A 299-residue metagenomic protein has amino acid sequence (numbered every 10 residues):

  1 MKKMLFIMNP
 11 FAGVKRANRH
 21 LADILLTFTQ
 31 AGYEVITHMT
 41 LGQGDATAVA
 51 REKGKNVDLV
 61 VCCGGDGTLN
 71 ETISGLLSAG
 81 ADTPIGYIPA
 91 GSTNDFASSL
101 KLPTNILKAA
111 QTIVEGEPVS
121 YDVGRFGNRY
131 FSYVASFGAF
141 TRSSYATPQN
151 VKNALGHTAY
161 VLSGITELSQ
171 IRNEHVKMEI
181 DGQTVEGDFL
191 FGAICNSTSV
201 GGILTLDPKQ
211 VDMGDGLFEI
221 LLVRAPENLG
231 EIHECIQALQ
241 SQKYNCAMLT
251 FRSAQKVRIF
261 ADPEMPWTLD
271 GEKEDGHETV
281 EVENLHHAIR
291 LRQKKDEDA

Functional and structural regions predicted by a protein language model:
M1-C63, D298-A299: ATP/NTP phosphate-donor binding region
A31, T40, S78-F191: Catalytic core of DAGKc-family lipid kinases
A46, D66, G192: Short conserved active-site loop signatures built around small residues
T68-G80: Short Gly/Thr/Asp-enriched flexible loops that form oxyanion-binding sites at enzyme active sites
S136, F140, A193-K209, K273: Glycine-rich phosphate/pyrophosphate-binding beta-alpha loops
V151-A159, S199, P208-N228: Gly/Ser/Thr-rich active-site loops/lids in small-molecule metabolic enzymes that frequently grip phosphoryl groups
I180, E186, D212, L222-A299: ATP/nucleoside-binding phosphotransfer catalytic cores, i.e., glycine-rich phosphate-binding loops
